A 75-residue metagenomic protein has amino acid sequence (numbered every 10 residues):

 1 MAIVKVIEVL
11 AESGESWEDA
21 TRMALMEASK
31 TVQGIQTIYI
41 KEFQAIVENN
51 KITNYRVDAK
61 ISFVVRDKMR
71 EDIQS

Functional and structural regions predicted by a protein language model:
A2-Q36: Short, well-ordered alpha-helical segments
V4, I38, R56-D58: Structural motif
A11-S13, E42, A59, F63-V65: Flexible glycine-/small-residue-rich
G14-S16, A45, R66-R70: Generic "edge-of-domain/loop-turn" microfeature
T21-L25, V47-T53: Noncatalytic linker/hinge segments flanking ATPase motor cores
Y39-V47: Short, conserved loop-to-beta-strand elements that form functional interface hotspots
K51-S75: C-terminal structural segments of small proteins and small subunits
